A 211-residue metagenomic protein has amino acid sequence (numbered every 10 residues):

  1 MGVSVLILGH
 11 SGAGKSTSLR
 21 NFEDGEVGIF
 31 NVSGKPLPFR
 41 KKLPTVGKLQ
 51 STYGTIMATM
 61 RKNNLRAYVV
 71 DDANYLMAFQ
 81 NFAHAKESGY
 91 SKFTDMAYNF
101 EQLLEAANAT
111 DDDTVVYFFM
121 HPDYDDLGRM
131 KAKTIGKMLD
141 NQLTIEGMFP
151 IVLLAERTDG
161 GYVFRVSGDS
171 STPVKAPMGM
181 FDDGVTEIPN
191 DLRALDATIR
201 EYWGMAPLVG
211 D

Functional and structural regions predicted by a protein language model:
M1-N63, A67-V70, N74-Y75: Conserved P-loop
S18-R20, T59, A107-T110, Q142-E146 (+1 more regions): A general structural signal for short secondary-structure junctions and capping/turn motifs
D24, S33-L37, A73-Y75, P122-D126 (+2 more regions): Conserved nucleotide-binding/hydrolysis micro-motifs of P-loop NTPases
V27-I29, V116, V152-L154: Short, well-ordered beta-strand core segments
R40, Q80-N81, D159: Hydrophobic alpha-helical membrane-insertion segments
A67, D72-T144: P-loop NTPase motor core
D125-D211: Conserved GTP-binding G-domain of TRAFAC-class P-loop NTPases and closely related GTPase folds
